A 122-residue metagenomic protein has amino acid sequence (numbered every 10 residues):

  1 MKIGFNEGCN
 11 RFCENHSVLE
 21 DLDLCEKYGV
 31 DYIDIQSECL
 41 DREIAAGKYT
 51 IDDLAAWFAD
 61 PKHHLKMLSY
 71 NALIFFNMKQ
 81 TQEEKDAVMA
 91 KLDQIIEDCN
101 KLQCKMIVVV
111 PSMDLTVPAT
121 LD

Functional and structural regions predicted by a protein language model:
M1-H16: Boundary/entry segment of secreted carbohydrate-active catalytic domains
I3-E7, I33-I35, K66-A72, I107-V109: Hydrophobic faces of well-ordered beta-strands that scaffold small-molecule active sites in alpha/beta enzyme cores
E7-C9, L40-R42, F75, K79-E83 (+1 more regions): Short, contiguous strand/loop micro-motifs
R11-C13, A45, D86: Residue-level marker of alpha-helix boundaries and capping positions
H16-D23, M78-D122: Active-site acidic/histidine proton-transfer and metal-coordination neighborhood in alpha/beta enzyme cores
E20-G29, A46-S69, A90-Q103: Acidic (Asp/Glu)-rich catalytic clusters
L24, Y28-A46, N71-F76: N-terminal substrate-binding region of glycoside hydrolase catalytic domains
D34-D60, P111-A119: Glycine-rich, proline-tolerant flexible connector loops at the mouths of alpha/beta enzymes
